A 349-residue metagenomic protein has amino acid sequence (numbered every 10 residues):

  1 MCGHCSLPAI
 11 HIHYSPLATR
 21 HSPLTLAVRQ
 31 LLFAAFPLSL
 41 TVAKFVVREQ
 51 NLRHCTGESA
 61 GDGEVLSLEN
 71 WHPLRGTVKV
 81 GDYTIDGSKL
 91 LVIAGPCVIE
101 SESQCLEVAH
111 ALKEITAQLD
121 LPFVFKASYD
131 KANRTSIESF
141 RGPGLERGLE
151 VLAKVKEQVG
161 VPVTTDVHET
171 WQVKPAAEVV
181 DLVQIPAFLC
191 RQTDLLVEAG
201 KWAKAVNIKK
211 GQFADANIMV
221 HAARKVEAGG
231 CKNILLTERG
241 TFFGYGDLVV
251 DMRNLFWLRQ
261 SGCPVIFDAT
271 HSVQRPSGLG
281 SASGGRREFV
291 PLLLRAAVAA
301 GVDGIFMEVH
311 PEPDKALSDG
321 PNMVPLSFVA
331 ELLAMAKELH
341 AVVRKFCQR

Functional and structural regions predicted by a protein language model:
M1, S6-L7, S15-P16, S22-P23 (+1 more regions): Short polybasic linear motifs
V65-V92, R344-F346: N-terminal amphipathic alpha-helix/helix-capping segment at the start of soluble metabolic enzymes
V92-A94, F123-A127, V163-T165, V183-I185 (+4 more regions): Hydrophobic faces of well-ordered beta-strands that scaffold small-molecule active sites in alpha/beta enzyme cores
P96-Q104, V124-L145, H310-D319: Glycine-rich, proline-tolerant flexible connector loops at the mouths of alpha/beta enzymes
R141-P162, A199, A203, F256-G262 (+1 more regions): Alpha-helix-loop-beta-strand connector modules within alpha/beta enzyme cores
P143-R147, T170-V173, A187-A203, A214-A222 (+1 more regions): Active-site-adjacent beta->alpha loops and helix N-cap segments on the catalytic face of soluble alpha/beta enzymes
V161-E169, D181-T193, A205-A216, L235-R239: Catalytic beta/alpha-barrel core
A203, N207-V309: Catalytic alpha/beta core domains of metabolic enzymes, predominantly
